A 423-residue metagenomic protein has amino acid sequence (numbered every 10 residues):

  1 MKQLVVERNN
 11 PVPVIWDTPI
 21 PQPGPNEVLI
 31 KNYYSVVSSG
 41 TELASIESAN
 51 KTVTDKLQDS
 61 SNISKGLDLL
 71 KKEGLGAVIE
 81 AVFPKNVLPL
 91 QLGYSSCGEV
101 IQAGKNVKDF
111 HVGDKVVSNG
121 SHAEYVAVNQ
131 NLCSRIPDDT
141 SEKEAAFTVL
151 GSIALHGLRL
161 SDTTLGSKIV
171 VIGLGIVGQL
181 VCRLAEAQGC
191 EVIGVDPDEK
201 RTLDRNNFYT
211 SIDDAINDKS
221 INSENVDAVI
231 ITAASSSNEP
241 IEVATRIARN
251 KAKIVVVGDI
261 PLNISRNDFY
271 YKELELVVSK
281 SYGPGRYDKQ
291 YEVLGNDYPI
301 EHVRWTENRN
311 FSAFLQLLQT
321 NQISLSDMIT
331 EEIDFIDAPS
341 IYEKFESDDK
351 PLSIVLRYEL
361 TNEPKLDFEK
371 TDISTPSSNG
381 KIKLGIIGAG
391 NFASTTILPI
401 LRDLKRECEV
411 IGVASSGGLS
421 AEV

Functional and structural regions predicted by a protein language model:
M1-L88, G120, S353, R357-T371: Short N-terminal strand-loop motif that marks the start of NAD(P)H/FAD-dependent oxidoreductase cofactor-binding domains
L4, Q188, S223, V255-G258 (+5 more regions): C-terminal capping/lid region of NAD(P)-dependent oxidoreductase domains
A77-L90, S95-N119: A glycine-/small-residue-rich N-terminal strand-loop-strand element that serves as the cofactor-binding glycine loop
K115, S141-D213: Mid-domain Rossmann-like dinucleotide-binding core that forms the NAD(H)/NADP(H) cofactor-binding site
D196-P197, K280, G412-G417: Conserved acidic E/D residue at the C-terminus of a beta-strand in Rossmann-like folds
D198-R201, P261, G417-L419: Helix N-cap at the beta1-alpha1 junction of Rossmann-like dinucleotide-binding domains, i.e., the first residues
N206-V277: Glycine-rich cofactor phosphate-binding loops and adjacent beta1-alpha1 units of small-molecule cofactor enzyme domains
P364-V423: N-terminal Rossmann-like dinucleotide-binding module
